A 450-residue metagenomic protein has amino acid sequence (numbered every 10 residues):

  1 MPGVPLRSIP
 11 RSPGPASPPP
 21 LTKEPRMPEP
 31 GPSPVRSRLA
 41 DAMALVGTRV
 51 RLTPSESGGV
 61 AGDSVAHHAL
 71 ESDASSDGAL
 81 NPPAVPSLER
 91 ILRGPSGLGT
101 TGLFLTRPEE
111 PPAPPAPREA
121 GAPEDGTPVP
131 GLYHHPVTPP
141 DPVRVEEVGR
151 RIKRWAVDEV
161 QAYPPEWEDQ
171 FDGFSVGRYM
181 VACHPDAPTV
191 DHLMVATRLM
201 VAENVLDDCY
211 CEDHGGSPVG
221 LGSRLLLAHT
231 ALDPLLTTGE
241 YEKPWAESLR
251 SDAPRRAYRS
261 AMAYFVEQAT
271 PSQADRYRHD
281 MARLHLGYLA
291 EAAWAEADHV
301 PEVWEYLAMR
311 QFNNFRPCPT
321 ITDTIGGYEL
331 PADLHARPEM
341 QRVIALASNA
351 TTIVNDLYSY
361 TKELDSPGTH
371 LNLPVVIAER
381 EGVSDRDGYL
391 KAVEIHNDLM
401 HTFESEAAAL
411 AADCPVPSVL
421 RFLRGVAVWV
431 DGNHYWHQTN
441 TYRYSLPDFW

Functional and structural regions predicted by a protein language model:
M1-W450: Alpha-helical, largely C-terminal catalytic domains that coordinate divalent metal ions via clustered Asp/Glu/His
